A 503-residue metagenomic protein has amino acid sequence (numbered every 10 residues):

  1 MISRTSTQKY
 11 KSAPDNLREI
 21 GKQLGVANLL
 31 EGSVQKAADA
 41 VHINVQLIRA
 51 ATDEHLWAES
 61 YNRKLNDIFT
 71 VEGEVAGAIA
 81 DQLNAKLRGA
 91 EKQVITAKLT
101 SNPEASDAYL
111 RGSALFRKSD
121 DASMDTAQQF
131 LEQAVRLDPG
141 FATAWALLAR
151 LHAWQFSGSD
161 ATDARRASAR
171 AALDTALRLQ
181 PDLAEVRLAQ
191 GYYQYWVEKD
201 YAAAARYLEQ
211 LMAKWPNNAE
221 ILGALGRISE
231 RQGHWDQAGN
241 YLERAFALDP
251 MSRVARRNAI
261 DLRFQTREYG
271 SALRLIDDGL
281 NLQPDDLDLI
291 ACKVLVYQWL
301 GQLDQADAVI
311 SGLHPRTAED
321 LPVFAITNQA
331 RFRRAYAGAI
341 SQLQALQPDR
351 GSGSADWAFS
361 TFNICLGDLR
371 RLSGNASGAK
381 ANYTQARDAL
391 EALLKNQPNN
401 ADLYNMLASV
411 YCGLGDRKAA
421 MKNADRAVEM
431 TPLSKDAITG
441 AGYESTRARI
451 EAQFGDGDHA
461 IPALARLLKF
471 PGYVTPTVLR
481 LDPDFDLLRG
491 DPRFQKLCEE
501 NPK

Functional and structural regions predicted by a protein language model:
M1-R370, N375-N382, R387-N399, Y404-L407 (+3 more regions): Acidic, proline/glycine-rich low-complexity intrinsically disordered segments
A169, H314-A318, Y383-T384, D425-V428 (+2 more regions): TPR/TPR-like (Sel1-like) alpha-helical repeat modules
A339, A424-S434: Extended glycan-interaction surfaces of carbohydrate-active proteins
W357-T361, N400-S409, D436-A452, T477: Amphipathic alpha-helical protein-interaction segments enriched in hydrophobic
S377-A379, R417-K422, D436-G440, G457-I461 (+2 more regions): Extended hydrophobic-aromatic, low-complexity segments
A408, A448, A460, L488 (+1 more regions): Hydrophobic, well-ordered secondary-structure elements that form the walls of internal hydrophobic environments
R449-R480: C-terminal structured "cap/appendage" subdomains that terminate the fold
V478-K503: Terminal, low-structured helical/coil segments at or just beyond the last alpha-helical repeat
